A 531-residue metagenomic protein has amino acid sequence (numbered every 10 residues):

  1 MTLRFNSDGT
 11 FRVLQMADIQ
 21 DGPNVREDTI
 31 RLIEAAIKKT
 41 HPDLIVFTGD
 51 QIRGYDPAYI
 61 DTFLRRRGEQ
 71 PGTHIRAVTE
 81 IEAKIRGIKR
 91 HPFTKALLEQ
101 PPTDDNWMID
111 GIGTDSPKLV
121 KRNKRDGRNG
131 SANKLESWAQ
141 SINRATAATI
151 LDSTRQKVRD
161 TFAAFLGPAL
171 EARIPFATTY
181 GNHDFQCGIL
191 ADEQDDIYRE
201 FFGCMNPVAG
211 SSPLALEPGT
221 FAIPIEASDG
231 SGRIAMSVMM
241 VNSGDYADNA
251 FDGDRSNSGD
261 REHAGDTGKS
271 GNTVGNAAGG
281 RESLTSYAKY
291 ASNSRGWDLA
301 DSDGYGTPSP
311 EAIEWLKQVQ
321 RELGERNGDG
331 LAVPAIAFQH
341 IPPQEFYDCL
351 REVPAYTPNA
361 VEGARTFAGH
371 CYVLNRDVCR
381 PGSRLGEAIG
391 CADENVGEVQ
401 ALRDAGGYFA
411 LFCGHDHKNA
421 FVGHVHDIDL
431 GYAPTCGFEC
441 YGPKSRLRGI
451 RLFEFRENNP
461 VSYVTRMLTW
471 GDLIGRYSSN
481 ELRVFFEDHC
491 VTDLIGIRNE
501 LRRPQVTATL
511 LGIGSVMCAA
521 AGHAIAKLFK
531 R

Functional and structural regions predicted by a protein language model:
M1-T40, I45-P117: Internal alpha/beta domain cores that form substrate/cofactor-binding pockets in large enzymes and binding proteins
T2, A222-E226, S383-G390, V396-A405 (+1 more regions): Binuclear metal-dependent phosphoesterase catalytic core
T10-Q20, A235-N249, F338, D429-T435: Active-site-proximal beta-strand elements of phosphoester/diester hydrolases
L14-A17, I45-D50, A148, P175-N182 (+5 more regions): Active-site neighborhood of phospho(di)ester-bond hydrolases with catalytic His/Asp-centered motifs
G22-N24, R53-D56, T178-L190, Y246-A250 (+4 more regions): Active-site environment of divalent metal-dependent phosphoester hydrolases
R66-G330, A360, R456: Extended active-site neighborhood of metal-dependent phosphoesterases/phosphodiesterases
R144-T149, T154, A291-S309, R326-G406: Active-site-proximal segments of metal-dependent phosphoesterases and phosphodiesterases across multiple
Q505-L528: Hydrophobic alpha-helical topogenic segments used for membrane insertion/localization
